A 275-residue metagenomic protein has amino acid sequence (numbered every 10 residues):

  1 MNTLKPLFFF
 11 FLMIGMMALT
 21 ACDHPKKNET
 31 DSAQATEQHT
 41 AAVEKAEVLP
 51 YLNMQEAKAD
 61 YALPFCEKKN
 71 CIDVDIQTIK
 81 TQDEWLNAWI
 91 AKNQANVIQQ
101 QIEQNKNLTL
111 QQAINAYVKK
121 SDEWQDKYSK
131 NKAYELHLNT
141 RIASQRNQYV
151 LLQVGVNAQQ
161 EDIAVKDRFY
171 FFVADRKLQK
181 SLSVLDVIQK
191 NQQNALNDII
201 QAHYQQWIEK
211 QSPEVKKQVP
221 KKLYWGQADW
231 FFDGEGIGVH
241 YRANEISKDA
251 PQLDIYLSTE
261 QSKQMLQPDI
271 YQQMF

Functional and structural regions predicted by a protein language model:
M1-F9: Bacterial N-terminal signal peptides that target proteins for export
F10-F11, V184: Low-complexity, intrinsically disordered short peptide segments enriched in small/polar/basic residues
A18-A21: C-terminal motif of bacterial Sec signal peptides marking the signal peptidase cleavage site
D23-F275: Compositionally biased intrinsically disordered regions enriched in Thr/Gly
